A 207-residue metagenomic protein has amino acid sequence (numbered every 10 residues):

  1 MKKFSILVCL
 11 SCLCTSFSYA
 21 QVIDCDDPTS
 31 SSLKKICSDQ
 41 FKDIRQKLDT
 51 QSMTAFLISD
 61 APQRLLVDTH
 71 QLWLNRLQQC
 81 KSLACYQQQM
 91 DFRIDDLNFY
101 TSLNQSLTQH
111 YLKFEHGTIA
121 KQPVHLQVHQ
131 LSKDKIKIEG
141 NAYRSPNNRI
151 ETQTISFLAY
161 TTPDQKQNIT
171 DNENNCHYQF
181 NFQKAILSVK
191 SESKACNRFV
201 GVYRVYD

Functional and structural regions predicted by a protein language model:
F4-C14: Sec-dependent N-terminal signal peptides
T15-A20: Sec/Tat signal peptide C-region and signal peptidase I cleavage site
D24-D26, S32-L66: Amphipathic, heptad-repeat alpha-helical segments
F56, P62-T101, Q165-N175: Mid-chain, structured segments of secreted extracytoplasmic proteins
N75-L77, A142-K184: Contiguous, well-ordered beta-strand patches that form the walls/edges of small beta-barrel/beta-sandwich domains
S102-H125, Y203-Y206: Tryptophan-anchored aromatic micro-motifs
K121-F157: N-terminal glycine/threonine-rich, aromatic-flanked beta-hairpin/loop signature
I150-D164, S191-D207: Edge beta-strand at a domain terminus
